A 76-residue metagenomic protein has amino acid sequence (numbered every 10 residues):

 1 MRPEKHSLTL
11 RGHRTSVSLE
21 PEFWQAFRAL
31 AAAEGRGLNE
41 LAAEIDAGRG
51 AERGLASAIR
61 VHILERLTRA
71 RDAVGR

Functional and structural regions predicted by a protein language model:
K5, T9-I63: Amphipathic, hydrophobic secondary-structure cores in small proteins
R60-R76: Short, solvent-exposed charged binding patches
